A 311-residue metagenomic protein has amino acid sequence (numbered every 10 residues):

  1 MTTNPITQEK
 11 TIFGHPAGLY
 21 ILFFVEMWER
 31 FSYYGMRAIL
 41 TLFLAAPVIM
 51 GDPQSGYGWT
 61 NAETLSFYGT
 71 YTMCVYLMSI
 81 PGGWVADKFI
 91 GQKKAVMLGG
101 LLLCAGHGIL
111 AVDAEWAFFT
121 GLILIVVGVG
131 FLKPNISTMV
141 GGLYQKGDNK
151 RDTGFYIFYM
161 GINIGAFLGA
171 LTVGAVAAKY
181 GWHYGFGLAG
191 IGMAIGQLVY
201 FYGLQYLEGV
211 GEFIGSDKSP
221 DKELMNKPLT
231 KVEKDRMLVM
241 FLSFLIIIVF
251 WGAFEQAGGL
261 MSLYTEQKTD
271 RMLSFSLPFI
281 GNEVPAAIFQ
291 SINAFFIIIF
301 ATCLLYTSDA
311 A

Functional and structural regions predicted by a protein language model:
R37-A38, F241-L273: Extracytoplasmic gate region of multi-pass secondary transporters
G69-W84, I292-F300: Central cavity-lining transmembrane alpha-helices of secondary-active solute carriers, predominantly the Major
I80-G100: Conserved MFS/SLC helix-loop-helix module at the cytosolic interface between two early adjacent transmembrane helices
L101-E115: C-terminal ends and interior cores of transmembrane alpha-helices in multi-pass membrane transporters/permeases
A117-L132: Hydrophobic core of transmembrane alpha-helices in multi-pass small-molecule transporters, especially MFS/SLC-type
T153-A170, A177, G192: Glycine-rich segments within core transmembrane alpha-helices of 12-TM secondary carriers
Y184-F201: Symmetry-related core transmembrane helices of the 12-TM Major Facilitator Superfamily/SLC fold
Y306-A311: Conserved small/polar residues in nucleotide/adenosyl-binding loops
